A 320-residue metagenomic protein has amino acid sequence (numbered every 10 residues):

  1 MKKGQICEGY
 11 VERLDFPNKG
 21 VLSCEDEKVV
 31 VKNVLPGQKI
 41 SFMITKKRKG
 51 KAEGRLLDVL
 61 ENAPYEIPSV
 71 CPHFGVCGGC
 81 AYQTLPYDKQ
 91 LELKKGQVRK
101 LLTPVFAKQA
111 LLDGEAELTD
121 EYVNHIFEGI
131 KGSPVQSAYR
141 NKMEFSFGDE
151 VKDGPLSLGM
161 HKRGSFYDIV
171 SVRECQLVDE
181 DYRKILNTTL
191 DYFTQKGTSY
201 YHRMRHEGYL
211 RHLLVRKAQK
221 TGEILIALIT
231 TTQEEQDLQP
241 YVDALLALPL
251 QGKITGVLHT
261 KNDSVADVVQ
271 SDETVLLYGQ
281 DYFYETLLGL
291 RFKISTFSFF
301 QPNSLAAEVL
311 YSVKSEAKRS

Functional and structural regions predicted by a protein language model:
M1-S320: Accessory RNA-recognition modules of RNA-modification enzymes
